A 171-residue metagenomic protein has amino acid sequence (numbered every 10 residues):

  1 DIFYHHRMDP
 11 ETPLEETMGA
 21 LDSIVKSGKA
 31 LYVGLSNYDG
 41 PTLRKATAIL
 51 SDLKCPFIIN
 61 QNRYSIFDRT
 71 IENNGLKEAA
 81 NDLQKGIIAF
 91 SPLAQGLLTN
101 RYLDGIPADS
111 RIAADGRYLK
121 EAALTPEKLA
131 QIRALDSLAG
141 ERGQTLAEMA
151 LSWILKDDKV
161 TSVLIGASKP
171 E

Functional and structural regions predicted by a protein language model:
I2-F3: Acidic/hydrophobic-patterned starts of short beta strands in beta-sheet-rich repeat architectures
M8-E171: Beta/alpha (TIM)-barrel catalytic core signal, keyed to glycine-rich beta->alpha loops juxtaposed to Asp/Glu that bind
